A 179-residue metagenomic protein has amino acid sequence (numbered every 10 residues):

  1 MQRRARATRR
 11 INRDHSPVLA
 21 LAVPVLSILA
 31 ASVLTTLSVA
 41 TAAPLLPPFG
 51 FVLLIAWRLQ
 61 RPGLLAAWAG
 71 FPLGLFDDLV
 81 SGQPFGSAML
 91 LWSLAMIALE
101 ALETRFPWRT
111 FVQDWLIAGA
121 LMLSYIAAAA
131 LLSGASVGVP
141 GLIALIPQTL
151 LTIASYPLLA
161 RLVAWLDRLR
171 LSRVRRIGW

Functional and structural regions predicted by a protein language model:
M1-W179: Terminal, non-globular segments
